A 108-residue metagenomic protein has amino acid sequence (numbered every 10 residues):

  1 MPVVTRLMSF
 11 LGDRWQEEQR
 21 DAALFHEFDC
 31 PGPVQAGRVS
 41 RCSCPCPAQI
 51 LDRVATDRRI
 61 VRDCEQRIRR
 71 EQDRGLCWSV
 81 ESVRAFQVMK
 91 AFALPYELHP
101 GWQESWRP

Functional and structural regions predicted by a protein language model:
M1-Q35, V54, R58: Aromatic-glycine hotspot motif
P2-F10, R41-R62, A85-P108: Flexible loop/turn and low-complexity linker elements, especially glycine-anchored beta turns and charged/proline-rich
E17-L24, P45-V80: Amphipathic alpha-helical oligomerization segments
H26, C30-P33, C42-C44, S79 (+1 more regions): Functionally engaged cysteine thiol sites
